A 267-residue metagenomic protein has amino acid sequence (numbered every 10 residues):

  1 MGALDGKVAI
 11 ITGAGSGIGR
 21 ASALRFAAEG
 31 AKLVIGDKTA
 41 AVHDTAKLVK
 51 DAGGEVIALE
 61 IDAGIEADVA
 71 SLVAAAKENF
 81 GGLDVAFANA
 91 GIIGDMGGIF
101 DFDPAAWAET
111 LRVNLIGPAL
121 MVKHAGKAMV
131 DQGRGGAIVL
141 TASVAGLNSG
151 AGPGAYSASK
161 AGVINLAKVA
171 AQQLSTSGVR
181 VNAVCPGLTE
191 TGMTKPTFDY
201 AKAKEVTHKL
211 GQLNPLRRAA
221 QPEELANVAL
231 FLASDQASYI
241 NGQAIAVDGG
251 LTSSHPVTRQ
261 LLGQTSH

Functional and structural regions predicted by a protein language model:
V8, G15-S16: Conserved glycine-rich cofactor-binding loop
M96, L230, N241-H267: Short C-terminal tail/terminal secondary-structure segment of NAD(P)H-dependent dehydrogenase/reductase domains
G97-I99, D103-A108, L210: Substrate-binding pocket helix/loop in short-chain dehydrogenase/reductase
V122, S159, A167: Active-site helix of classical SDR
K127, D131, Q172-T176, S238: Alpha-helical segment proximal to the catalytic Tyr-Lys
S143: Residue(s) in the substrate-gating loop at a strand-loop-helix junction that position the organic substrate next
A183, K202-Q236, I240, V247-G249: C-terminal helical subdomain
